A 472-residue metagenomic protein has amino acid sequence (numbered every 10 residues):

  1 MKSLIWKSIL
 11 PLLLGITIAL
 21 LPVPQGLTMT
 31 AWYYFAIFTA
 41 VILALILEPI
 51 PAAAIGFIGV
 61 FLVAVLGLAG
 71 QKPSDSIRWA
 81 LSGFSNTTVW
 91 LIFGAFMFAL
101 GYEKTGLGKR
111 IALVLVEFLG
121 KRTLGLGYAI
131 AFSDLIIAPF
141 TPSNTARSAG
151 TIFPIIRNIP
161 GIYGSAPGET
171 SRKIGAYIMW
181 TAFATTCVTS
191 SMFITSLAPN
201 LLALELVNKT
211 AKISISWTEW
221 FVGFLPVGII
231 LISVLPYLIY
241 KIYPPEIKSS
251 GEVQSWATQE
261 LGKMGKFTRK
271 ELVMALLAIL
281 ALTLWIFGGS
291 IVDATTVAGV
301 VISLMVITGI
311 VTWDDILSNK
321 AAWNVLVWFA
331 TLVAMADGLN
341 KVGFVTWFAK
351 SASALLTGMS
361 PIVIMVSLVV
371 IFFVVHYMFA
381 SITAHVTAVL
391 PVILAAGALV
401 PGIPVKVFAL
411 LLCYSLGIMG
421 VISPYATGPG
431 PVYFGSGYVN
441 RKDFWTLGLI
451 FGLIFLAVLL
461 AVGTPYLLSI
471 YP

Functional and structural regions predicted by a protein language model:
M1-L91, K209, E219-K350, I450-L456 (+1 more regions): Hydrophobic transmembrane alpha-helices of multi-pass small-molecule transporters
V23, A54, I58-G168, N319 (+2 more regions): Membrane-embedded alpha-helical segments and adjacent helix-loop junctions characteristic of multi-pass solute
I37-E48, F373, L394-A398, V432-F434: Generic transmembrane alpha-helix motif of multi-pass integral membrane proteins
L43-A52, S133-S143, F183-I194, L284-G289 (+2 more regions): Transmembrane alpha-helix interface/packing and boundary motifs in multi-pass membrane proteins, characterized by
N86-F96, T141-T151, W220-P236, V407-I418: Alpha-helical transmembrane segments
I92, L124-A138, G164-T189, I215-G223 (+3 more regions): Alpha-helical transmembrane segments of multi-pass membrane proteins
I162-P245, P429-V462: Membrane-core helix-loop-helix motifs of multi-pass transport proteins
K209-S216, L394-V407, P472: Helix-coil boundary and interhelical linker segments in multi-pass alpha-helical membrane proteins
